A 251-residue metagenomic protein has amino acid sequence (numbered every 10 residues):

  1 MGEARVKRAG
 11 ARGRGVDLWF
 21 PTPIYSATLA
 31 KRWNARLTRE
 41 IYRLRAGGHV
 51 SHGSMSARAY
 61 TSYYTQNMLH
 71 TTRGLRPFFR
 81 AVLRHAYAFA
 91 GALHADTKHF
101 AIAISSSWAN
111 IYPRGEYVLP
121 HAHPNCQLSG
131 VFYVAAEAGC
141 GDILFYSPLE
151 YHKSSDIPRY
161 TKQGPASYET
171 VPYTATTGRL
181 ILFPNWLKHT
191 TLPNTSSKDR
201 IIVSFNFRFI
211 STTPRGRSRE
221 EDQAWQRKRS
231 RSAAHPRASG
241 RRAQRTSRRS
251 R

Functional and structural regions predicted by a protein language model:
E3-H99, W225: Non-heme Fe(II)/2-oxoglutarate
W19, H99-A101, A122-C126, T195-D199: A generic structural micro-feature
Y25, S105-S107, L128-G130, I201-F205: Hydrophobic residues positioned within well-ordered beta-strands of beta-sheet architectures
H70, L93-T97, E116-P120, V131-F132 (+1 more regions): Short helix-to-loop capping/linker segments positioned immediately adjacent to catalytic or ligand/cofactor-binding
L93-R114: Hydrophobic beta-strand-centered segment that forms part of the acyl-chain substrate-binding groove
A109-L182, T213-S218: Catalytic core of non-heme Fe(II) oxygenases with the double-stranded beta-helix
Q163-A233, R237, R245-R251: Catalytic core of Fe(II)/2-oxoglutarate
